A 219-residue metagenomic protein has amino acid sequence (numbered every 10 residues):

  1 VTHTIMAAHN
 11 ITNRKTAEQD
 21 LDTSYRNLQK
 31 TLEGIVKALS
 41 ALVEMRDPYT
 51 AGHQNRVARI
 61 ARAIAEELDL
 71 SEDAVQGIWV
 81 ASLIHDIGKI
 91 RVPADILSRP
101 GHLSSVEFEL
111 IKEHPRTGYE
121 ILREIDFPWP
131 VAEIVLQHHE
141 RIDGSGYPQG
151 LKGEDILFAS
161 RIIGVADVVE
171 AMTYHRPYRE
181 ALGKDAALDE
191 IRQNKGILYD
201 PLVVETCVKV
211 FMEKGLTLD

Functional and structural regions predicted by a protein language model:
T2-H3, S160: Short beta-strand edge/capping elements of PAS-family sensory modules
H3, A7-T23: PAS-associated C-terminal cap
R26-N27, E33-D219: Metal-dependent catalytic cores of enzymes that make or break cyclic nucleotides and related phosphoester linkages
